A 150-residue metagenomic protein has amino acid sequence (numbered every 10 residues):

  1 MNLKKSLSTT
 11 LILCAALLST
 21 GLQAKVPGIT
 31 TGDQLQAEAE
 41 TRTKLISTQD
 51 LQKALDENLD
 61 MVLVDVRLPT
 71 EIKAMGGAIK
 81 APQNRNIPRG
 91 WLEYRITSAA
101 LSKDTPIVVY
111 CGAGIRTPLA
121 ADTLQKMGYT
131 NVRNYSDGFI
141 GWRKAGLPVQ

Functional and structural regions predicted by a protein language model:
N2-S8, T20-M61, P69-P106, I115-Q150: Rhodanese-like catalytic fold shared by cysteine-dependent sulfurtransferases and DSP/PTP-type phosphatases
L7-A15: Sec-dependent N-terminal signal peptides
V64: Active-site flanking residues adjacent to catalytic metal/cofactor-binding acidic residues
